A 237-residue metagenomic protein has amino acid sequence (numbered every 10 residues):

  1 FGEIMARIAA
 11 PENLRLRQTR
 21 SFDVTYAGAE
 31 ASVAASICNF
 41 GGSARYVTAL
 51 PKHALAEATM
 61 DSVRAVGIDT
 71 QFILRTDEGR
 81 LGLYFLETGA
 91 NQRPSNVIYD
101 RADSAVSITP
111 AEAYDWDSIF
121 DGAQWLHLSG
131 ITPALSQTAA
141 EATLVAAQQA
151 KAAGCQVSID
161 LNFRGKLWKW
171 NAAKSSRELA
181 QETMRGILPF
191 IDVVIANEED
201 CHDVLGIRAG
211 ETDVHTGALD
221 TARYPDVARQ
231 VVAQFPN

Functional and structural regions predicted by a protein language model:
F1-R15: Positively charged, low-complexity intrinsically disordered leader regions
R17-A27, R229: Short pre-catalytic strand/loop immediately N-terminal to key active-site residues, enriched for Gly-Thr
S32-S43: Alpha-helix C-terminal capping segments
G41, G67, A152-G154: Glycine-centered short loops/turns at secondary-structure junctions
S43-G130: Conserved N-terminal subdomain of the carbohydrate kinase-like
Q149-Q156, A233-P236: A short helix->loop->beta-strand "cap" motif at the edges of active sites that frequently abuts
G154-L161, L167: Short beta-strand/loop segments at the ligand-binding rim of alpha/beta enzyme cores
R164-N237: Conserved phosphate/ATP/ADP-binding segment of small-molecule kinases
